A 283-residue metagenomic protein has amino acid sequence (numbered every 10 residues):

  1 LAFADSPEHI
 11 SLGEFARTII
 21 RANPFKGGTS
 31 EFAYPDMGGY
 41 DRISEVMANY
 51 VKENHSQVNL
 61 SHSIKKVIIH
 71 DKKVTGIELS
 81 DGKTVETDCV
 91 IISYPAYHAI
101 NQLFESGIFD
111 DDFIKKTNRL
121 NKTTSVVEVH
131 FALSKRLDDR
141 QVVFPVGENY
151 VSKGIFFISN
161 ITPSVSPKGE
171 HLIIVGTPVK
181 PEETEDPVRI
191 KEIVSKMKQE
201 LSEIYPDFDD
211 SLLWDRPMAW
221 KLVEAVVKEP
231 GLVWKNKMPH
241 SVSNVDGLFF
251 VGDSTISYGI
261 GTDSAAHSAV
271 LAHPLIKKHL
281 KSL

Functional and structural regions predicted by a protein language model:
L1-H62, K66-V67: Active-site/ligand-binding neighborhood in enzyme catalytic cores
I10, D111-N118, P206-L213: Short, surface-exposed acidic
D36, Y40, S44, T124 (+3 more regions): Generic structural signal for well-ordered, non-membrane alpha-helical segments in soluble metabolic enzymes
Y50, Q102, L275-H279: Active-site catalytic microenvironments for nucleophilic, acid-base chemistry
V58-L60, I92, F250: A structural signal for the hydrophobic beta-strands that form the central parallel beta-sheet of Rossmann-like
S63-H171, P239: Mid-domain catalytic core of redox enzymes that form a hydrophobic substrate pocket/lid adjacent to a catalytic redox
I158-L283: Conserved flavin/dinucleotide-binding core of flavoenzymes
